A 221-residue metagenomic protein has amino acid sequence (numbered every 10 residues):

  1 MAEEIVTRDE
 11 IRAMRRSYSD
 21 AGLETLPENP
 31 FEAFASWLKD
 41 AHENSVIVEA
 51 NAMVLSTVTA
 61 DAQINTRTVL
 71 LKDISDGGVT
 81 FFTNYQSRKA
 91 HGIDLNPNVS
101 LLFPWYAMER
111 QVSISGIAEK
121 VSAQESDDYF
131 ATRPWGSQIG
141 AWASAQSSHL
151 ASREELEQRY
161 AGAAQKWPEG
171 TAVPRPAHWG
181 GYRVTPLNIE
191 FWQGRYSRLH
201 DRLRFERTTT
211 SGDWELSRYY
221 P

Functional and structural regions predicted by a protein language model:
M1-P221: Binding-site signature for planar aromatic cofactors or substrates
